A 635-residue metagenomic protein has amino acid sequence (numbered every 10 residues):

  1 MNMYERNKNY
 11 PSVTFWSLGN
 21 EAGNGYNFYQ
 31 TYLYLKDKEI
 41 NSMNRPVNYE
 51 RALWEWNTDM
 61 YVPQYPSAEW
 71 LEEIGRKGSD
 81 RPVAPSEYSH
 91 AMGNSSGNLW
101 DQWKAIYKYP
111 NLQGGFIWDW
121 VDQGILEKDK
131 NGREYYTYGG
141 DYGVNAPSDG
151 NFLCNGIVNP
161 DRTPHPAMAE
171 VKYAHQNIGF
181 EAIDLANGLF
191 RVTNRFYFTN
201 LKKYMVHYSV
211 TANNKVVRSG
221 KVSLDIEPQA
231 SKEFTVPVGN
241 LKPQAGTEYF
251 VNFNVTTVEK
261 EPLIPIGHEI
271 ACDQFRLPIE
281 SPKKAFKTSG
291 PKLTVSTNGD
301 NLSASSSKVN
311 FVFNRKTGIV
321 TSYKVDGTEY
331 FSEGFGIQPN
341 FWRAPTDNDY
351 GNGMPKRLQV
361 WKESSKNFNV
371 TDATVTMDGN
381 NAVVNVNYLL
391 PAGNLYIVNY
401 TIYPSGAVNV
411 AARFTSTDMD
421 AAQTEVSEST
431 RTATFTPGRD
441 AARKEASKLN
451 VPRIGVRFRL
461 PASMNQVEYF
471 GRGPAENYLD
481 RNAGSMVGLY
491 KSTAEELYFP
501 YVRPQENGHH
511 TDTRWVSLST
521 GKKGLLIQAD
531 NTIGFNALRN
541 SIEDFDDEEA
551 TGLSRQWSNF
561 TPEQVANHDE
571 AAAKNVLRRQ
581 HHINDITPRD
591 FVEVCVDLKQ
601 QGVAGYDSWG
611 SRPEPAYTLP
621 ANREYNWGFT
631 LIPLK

Functional and structural regions predicted by a protein language model:
M1-R191, F196-K202, H207-V216: Extended substrate-binding grooves/exosites of carbohydrate-active enzymes
N145-D149, V158-R162, P166-A169, Q176 (+2 more regions): Extracellular/periplasmic ectodomains of large secreted or surface enzymes and adhesion receptors
R195-N200, E259, D418-D420: Short, acidic/polar linear motifs in exposed loop/turn regions
M205, T211-T247, V255: Intrinsically disordered, low-complexity Pro/Gly/Ser/Thr-rich segments with frequent PxxP/GP/PP motifs and embedded
R218-G220, H268-D273: Extracellular and select intracellular beta-sandwich modules with Ser/Thr-enriched, small-residue motifs on
P237-G246, E261, F275-K635: Beta-strand/loop-rich accessory regions of lumenal/periplasmic or secreted enzymes, predominantly carbohydrate-active
V255-I264: Short acidic/polar inter-strand loop motif in beta-rich domains
